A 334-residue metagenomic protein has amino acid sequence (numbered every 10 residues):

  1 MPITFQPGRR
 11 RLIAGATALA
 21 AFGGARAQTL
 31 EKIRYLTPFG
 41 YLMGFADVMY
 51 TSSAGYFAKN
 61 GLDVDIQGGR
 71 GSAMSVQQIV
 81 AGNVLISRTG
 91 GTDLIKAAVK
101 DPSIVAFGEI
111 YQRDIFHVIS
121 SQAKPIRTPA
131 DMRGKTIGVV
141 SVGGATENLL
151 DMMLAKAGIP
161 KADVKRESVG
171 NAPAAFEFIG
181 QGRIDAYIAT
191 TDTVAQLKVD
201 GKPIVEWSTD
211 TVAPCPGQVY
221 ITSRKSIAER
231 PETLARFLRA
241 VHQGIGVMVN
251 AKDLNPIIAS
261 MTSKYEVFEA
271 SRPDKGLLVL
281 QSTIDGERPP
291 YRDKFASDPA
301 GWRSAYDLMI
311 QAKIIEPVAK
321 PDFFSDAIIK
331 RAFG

Functional and structural regions predicted by a protein language model:
M1-A21: N-terminal secretory signal peptides
Q28-K161, K165-Q181, D185-T191, W207-D210 (+1 more regions): Short, glycine-/small- and polar/acidic-enriched structural segments that line small-molecule recognition paths
M49, I95, D151, A195 (+3 more regions): Predominant activation on well-ordered alpha-helical scaffold segments within soluble catalytic domains
N60, A106-F107, I257-I258, P317-V318: Short, hydrophobic secondary-structure boundary micro-motifs
T92, P173-V267: Pocket-lining segment of extracytoplasmic ligand-binding domains
A228-I314: Secondary-structure end/capping motifs
D307, Q311-G334: Hinge/cleft segment of the Venus flytrap/periplasmic-binding protein
